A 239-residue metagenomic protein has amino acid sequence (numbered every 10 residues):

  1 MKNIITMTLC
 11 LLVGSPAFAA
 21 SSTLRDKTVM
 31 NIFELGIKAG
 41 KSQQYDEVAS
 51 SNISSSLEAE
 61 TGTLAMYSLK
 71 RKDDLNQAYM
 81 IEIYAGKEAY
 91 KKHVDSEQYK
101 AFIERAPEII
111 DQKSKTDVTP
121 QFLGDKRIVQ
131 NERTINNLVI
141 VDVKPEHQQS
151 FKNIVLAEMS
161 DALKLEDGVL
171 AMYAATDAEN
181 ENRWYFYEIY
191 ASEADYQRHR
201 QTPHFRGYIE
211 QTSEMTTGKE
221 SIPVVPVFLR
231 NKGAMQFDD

Functional and structural regions predicted by a protein language model:
K2-C10: Sec-dependent signal peptide recognition, specifically the positively charged N-region followed immediately by
C10-F18: Hydrophobic h-region of N-terminal signal peptides that target proteins for export in Gram-negative bacteria
A20-K27, Y67-N76, A101-N136, A171-E181 (+1 more regions): Glycine-rich beta-strand-turn "strand-cap" elements at beta-sheet edges
L24, S51-Y67, I83-T116, L163-L170 (+1 more regions): An amphipathic, aromatic/His-enriched active-site/gating alpha helix that lines ligand/cofactor pockets
T28-G36, A65-V94, E132-D142, A171-Q201 (+1 more regions): Short, well-ordered beta-strand segments in beta-rich or mixed alpha/beta enzyme and ligand-binding folds
G36-E47, V143-F151: Short, surface-exposed ligand-recognition loops at beta-strand->loop->(often short) alpha-helix junctions that present
Q44, V48-S51, A101, S150 (+2 more regions): Extracytoplasmic/secreted proteins, especially bacterial periplasmic and envelope-associated proteins
N131-M172: Surface-exposed interaction/gating patches
